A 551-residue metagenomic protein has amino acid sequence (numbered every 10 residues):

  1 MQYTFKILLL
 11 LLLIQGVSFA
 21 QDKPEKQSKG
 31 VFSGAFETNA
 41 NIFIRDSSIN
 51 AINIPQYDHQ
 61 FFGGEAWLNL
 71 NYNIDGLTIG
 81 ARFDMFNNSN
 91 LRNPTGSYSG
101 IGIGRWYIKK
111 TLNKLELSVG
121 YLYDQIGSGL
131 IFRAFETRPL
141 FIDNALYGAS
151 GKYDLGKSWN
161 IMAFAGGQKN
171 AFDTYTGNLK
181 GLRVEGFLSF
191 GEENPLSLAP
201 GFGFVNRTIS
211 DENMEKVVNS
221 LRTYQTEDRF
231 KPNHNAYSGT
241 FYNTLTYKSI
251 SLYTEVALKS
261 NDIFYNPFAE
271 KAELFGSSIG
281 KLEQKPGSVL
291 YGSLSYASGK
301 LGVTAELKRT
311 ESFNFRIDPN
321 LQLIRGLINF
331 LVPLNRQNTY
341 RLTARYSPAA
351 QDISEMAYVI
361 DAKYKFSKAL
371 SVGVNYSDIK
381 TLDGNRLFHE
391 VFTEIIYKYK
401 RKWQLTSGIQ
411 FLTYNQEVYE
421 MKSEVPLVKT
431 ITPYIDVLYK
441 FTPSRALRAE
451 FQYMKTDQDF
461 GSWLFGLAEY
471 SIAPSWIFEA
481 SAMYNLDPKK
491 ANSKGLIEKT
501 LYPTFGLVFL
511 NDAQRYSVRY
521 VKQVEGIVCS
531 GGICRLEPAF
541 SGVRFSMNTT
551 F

Functional and structural regions predicted by a protein language model:
M1-F32, F551: Bacterial Sec-dependent N-terminal signal peptides
P24-Q27, V31, I42-G63, T78-I79 (+9 more regions): Signature for the C-terminal beta-barrel architecture of outer-membrane proteins
E37, R82-D84: A composition-driven surface/loop motif
W67-N73, Y107, S150, R183: Predominantly transmembrane beta-strands of Gram-negative outer membrane beta-barrel pores used for transport
S99-K114: Glycine-rich, N-terminal phosphate-binding loop and its surrounding beta-alpha-beta segment
I101, L122-S128, A134-E136: Acidic, small-polar-rich N-terminal luminal/periplasmic segments of exported/outer-membrane proteins
G506-V508, Q514: Long, ordered, helix-rich scaffold segments
